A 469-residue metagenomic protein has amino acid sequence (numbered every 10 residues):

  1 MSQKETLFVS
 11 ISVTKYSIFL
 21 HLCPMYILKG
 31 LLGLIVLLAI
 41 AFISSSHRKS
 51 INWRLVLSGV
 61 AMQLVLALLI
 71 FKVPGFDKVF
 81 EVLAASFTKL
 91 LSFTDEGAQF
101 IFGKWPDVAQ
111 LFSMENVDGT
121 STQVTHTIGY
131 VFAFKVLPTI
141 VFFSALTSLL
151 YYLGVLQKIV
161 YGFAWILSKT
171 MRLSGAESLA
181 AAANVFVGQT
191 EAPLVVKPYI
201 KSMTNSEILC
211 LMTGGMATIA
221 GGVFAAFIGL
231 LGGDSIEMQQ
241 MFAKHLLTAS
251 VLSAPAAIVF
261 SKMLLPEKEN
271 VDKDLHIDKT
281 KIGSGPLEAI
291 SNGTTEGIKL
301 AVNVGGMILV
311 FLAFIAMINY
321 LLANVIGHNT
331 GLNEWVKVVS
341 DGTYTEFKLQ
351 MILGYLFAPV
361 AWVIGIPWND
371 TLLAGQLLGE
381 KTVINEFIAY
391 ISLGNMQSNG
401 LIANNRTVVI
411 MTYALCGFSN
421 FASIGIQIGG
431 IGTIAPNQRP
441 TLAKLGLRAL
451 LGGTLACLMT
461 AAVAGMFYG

Functional and structural regions predicted by a protein language model:
M25-F132, E288-S291, I308-A316, A435-G469: N-terminal alpha-helical transmembrane segments of multi-pass membrane transport and channel/translocase proteins
M25-I35, K135, F347-K348, M411-N420: Structural signature of hydrophobic alpha-helical transmembrane segments
L34-S44, G59-F71, I140-L149, T218-G229 (+5 more regions): Hydrophobic core segments of alpha-helical transmembrane domains in multi-pass membrane transport and ion-translocation
D107-T147, Q376, S398-I402, R406-C416: Individual transmembrane alpha-helix segments
V160-V195, E269-A289, T330-V338, Q350-L353 (+3 more regions): Juxtamembrane inter-helical linkers in multi-pass membrane proteins
T170-I228, P286, G375-V463: Alpha-helical membrane segments and immediately flanking helix-loop junctions that form or couple to the substrate/ion
V251-L300: Long, contiguous bundles of hydrophobic transmembrane helices that form the permeation core of multi-pass
T295-S398: Transmembrane helical segments that form the transport core of multi-pass membrane transport proteins
